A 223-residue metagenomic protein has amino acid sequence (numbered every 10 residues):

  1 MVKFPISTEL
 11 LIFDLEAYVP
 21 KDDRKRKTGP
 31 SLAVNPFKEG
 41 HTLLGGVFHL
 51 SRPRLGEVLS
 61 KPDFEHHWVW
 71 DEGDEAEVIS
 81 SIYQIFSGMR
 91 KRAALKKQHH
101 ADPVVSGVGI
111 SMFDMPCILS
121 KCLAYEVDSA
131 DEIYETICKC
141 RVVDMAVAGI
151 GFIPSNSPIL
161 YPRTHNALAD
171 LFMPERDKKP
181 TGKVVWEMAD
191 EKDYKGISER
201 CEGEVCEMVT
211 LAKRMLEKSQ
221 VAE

Functional and structural regions predicted by a protein language model:
V2-S120: Conserved non-catalytic scaffold segment of RNase H-like nuclease domains
L44, L50-R52, L59-F64, K97-E199 (+1 more regions): Metal-dependent phosphoesterase core characteristic of DEDDh/y 3'-5' exonuclease domains
